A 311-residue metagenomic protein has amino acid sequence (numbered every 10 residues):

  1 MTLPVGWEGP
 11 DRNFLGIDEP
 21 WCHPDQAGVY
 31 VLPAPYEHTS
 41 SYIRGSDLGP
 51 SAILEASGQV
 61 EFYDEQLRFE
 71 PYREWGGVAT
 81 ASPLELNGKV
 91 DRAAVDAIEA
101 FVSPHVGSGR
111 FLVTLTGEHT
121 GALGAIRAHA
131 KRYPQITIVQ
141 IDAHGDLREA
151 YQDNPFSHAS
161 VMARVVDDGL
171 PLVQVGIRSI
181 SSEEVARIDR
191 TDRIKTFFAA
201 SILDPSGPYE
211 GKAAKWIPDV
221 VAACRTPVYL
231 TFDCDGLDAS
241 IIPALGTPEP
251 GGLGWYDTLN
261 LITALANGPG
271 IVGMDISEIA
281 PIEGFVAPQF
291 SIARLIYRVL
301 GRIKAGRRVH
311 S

Functional and structural regions predicted by a protein language model:
T2-S311: Conserved alpha-helical scaffold segments that buttress catalytic/binding sites
